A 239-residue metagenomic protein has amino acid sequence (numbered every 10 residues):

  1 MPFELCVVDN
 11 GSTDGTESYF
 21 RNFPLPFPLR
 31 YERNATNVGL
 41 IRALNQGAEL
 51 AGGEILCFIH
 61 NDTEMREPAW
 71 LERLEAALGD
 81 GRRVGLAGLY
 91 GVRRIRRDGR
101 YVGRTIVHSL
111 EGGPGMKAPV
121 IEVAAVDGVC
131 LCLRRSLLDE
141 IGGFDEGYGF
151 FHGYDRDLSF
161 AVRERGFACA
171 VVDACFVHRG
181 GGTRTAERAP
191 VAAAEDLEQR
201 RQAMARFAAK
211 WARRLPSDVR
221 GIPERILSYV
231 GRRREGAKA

Functional and structural regions predicted by a protein language model:
M1-R33: Acidic donor-binding segment of Leloir-type glycosyltransferases
N34-A51: Glycine-rich, basic loop-to-helix element that forms the pyrophosphate-binding segment of sugar-nucleotide handling
L56: Short aromatic/hydrophobic "clamp" motif used to bind/position activated sugar donors
E64-V102: Conserved donor NDP-sugar-binding/catalytic core segment of glycosyltransferases
G112-S136, F151: A recurrent flexible, glycine/aromatic-enriched loop bordering the glycosyltransferase active site that acts as
G147-Y148, S159-H178: Catalytic donor-sugar/metal-binding loop of nucleotide-sugar-dependent glycosyltransferases
F151-D157: Acidic donor-binding loop at a coil-to-helix junction in glycosyltransferase catalytic cores that engages
F176, A186-V219: Catalytic core of nucleotide-sugar-dependent glycosyltransferases
